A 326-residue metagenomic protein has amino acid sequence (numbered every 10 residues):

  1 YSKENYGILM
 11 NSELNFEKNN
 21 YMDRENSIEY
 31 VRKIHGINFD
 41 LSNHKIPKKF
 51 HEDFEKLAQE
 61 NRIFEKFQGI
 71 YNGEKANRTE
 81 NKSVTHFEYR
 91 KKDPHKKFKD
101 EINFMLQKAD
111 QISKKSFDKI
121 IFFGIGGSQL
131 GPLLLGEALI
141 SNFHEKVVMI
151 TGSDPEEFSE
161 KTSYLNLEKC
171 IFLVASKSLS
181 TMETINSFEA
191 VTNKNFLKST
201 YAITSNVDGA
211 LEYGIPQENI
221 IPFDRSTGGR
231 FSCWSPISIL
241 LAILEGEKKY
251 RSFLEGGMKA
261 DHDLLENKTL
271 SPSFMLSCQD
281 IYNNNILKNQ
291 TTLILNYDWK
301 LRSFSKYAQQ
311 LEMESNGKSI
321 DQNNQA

Functional and structural regions predicted by a protein language model:
S2-K114: Extended, charge-enriched "interface" segments that sit outside catalytic cores
K91-I112, L135-I171: Glycine-rich oxoanion-binding loops at beta->alpha junctions
K119-F123, I171, Y201, L293: Conserved beta-strand elements of the Class I
I120-L134, F231-I239, S305: Conserved phosphate/anionic-ligand binding catalytic regions in large, soluble enzymes, centered on
L130-E145, Y164-N166, E189-N195, G214-I220: A glycine- and small-aliphatic-rich helix-loop capping segment at beta-alpha/alpha-beta transitions that lines
G131, F158, V174-T192, T200-A202 (+1 more regions): Extended, hydrophobic alpha-helical segments in both membrane/secreted and soluble proteins
S187, K194-A326: Active-site phosphate/pyrophosphate-binding segments
